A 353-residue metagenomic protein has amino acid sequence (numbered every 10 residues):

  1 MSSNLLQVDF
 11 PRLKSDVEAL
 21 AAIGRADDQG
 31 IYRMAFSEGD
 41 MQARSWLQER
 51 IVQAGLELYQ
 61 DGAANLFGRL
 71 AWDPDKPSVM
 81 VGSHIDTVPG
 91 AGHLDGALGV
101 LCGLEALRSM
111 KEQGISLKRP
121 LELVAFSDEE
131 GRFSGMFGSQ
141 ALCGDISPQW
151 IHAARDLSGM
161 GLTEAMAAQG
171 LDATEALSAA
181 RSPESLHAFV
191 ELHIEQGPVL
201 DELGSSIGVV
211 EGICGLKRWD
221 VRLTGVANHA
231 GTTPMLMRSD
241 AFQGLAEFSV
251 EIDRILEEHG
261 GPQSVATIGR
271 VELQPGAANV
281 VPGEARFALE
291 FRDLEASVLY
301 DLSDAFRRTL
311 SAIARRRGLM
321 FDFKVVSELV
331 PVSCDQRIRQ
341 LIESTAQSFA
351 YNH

Functional and structural regions predicted by a protein language model:
S2-S37, V325: N-terminal capping segment at the start of a domain
R25-A71: A non-catalytic alpha/beta surface segment that caps or lines the substrate-entry region of metallo-dependent hydrolase
D28, P77-G90, T224-A230, F349: Glycine/charged-rich beta-loop-alpha catalytic/anionic-binding loops adjacent to active sites
A54, L66-L98, G103: Catalytic-core environment of secreted peptidases
D61, S116-L117, A176-A180, R254-I268 (+2 more regions): Flexible, glycine/charged-enriched surface loops at secondary-structure junctions
T87-S158: A generic, well-ordered mixed alpha/beta core segment in the N-terminal half of proteins
D128-S297: Midchain, well-structured core segments that form catalytic/ion-binding scaffolds
K324-H353: An extended, acidic, His-containing surface patch that forms the Zn2+-binding/catalytic region of metallohydrolases
